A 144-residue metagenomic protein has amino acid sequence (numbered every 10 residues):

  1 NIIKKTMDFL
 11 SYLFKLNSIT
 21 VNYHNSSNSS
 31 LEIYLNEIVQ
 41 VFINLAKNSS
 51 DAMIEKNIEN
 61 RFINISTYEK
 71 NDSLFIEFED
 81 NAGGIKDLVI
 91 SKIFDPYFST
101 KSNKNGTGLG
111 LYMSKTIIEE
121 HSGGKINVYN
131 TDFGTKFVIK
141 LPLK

Functional and structural regions predicted by a protein language model:
N1-K144: Core catalytic ATP-binding domain of two-component histidine kinases
